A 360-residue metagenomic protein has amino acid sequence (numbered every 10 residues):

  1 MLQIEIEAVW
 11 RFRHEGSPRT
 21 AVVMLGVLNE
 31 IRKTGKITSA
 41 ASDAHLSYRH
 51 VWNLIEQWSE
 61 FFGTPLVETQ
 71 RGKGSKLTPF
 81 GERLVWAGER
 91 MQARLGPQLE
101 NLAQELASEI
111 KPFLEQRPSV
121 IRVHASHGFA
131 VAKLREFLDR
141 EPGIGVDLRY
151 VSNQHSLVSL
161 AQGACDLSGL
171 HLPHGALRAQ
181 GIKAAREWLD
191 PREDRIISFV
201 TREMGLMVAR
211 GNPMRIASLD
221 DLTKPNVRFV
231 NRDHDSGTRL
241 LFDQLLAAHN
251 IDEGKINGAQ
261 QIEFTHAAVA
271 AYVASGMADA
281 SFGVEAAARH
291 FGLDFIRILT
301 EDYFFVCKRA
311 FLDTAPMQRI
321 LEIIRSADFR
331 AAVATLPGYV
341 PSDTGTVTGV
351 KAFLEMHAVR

Functional and structural regions predicted by a protein language model:
M1-A164, K183, E187-D194, L219 (+1 more regions): N-terminal hydrophobic or amphipathic helices and topogenic motifs
A21-M24, D190-G205, L293-E322, D343-G349: Periplasmic-binding protein-like
R117-S126, D220-L240: Short loop->beta-strand "edge-of-pocket" segments that line small-molecule binding or catalytic clefts across diverse
K133-P142, A164, D220, R232-H234 (+1 more regions): Ligand-binding cleft/hinge of the Venus flytrap
Q154-S168, P173, I262-M277: Short helices/loops that flank or line small-molecule/ion binding pockets
H171-A185, A270-L299: A ligand-binding cleft/hinge motif common to bilobed small-molecule-binding domains
F199, V208-F229: Flexible hinge/capping segments at coil-to-helix
R210-A217, I251, A310-P316: Short helix-loop capping/hinge motifs at secondary-structure junctions, enriched in acidic/polar residues
